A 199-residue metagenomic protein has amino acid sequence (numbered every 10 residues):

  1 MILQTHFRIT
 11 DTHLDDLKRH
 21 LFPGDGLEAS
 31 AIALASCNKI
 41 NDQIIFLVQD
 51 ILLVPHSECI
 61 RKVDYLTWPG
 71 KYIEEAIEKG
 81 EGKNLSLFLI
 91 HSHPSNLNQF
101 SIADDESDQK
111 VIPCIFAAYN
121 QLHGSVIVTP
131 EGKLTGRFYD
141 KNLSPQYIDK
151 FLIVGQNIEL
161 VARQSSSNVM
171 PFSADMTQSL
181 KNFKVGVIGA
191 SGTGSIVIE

Functional and structural regions predicted by a protein language model:
M1-F88, P94-N157: Conserved beta-strand-loop surface patch within small alpha/beta domains used for substrate/adaptor or ligand engagement
I90-H91, G186: Short glycine-rich or small-residue beta-strand-to-loop segments that form or flank ligand, phosphate, metal/Fe-S
G136-G186: N-terminal charged helix/coil linker that caps or initiates catalytic domains
T193-G194: Hydrophobic/small residue at the entry helix of a nucleotide-binding pocket
V197-E199: Generic hydrophobic/aromatic pocket-lining and core-packing "Φ" positions
